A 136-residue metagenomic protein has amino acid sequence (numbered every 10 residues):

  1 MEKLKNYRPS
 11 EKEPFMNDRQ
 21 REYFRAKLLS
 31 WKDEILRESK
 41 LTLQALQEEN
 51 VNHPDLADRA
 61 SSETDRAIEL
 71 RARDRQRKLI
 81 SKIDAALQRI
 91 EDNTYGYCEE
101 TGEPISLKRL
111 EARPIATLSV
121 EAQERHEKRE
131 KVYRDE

Functional and structural regions predicted by a protein language model:
E2-D92, R129-E130, D135-E136: Interaction interfaces in information-processing and related assembly proteins
Y23, E100, P114: Amphipathic alpha-helical recognition patches that constitute DNA-binding helices
L28, G102, Q123: Cys/His-coordinated zinc-binding microdomains
R77, Y95, A116: Residues immediately within or flanking Cys/His clusters that coordinate Zn2+ in small zinc-binding modules
C98-T101, S119: Short cysteine-rich clusters marking metal-coordination/redox-active sites
I105-S106, E127: Short functional micro-motifs and their immediate structural scaffolds
K108-A112: Short Cys/His-rich "knuckle" micro-motifs
A116-Q123: Cysteine-rich micro-motifs
